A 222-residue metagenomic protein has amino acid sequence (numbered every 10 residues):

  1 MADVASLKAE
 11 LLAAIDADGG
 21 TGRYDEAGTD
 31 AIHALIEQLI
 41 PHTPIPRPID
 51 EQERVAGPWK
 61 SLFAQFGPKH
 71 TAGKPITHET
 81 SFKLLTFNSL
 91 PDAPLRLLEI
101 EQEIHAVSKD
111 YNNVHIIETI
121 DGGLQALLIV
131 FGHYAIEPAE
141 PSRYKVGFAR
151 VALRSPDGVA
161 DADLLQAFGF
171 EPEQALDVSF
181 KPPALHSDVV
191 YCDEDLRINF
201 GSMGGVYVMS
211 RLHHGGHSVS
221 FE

Functional and structural regions predicted by a protein language model:
A2-E222: Soluble ligand-binding/transfer domains with enclosed cavities or grooves
